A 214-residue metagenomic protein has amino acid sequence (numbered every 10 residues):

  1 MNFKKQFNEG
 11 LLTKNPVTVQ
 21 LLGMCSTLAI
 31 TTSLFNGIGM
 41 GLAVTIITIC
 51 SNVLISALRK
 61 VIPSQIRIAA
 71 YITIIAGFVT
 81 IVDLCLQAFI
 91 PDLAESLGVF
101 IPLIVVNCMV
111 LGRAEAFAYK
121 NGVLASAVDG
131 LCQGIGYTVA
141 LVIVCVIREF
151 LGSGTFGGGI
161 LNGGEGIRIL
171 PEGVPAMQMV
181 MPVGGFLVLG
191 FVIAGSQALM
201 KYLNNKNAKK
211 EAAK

Functional and structural regions predicted by a protein language model:
M1-N8, L161, K201-K214: Intrinsically disordered, low-complexity non-transmembrane regions of multi-pass membrane transporters
L11-I30, G41-T45: The first (N-terminal) embedded transmembrane alpha-helix
M24-L28, V44-I49, A76-D83, V105-M109 (+2 more regions): Hydrophobic core segments of alpha-helical transmembrane domains in multi-pass membrane transport and ion-translocation
L34-C50, A70, A94-V105: Structural signature of hydrophobic alpha-helical transmembrane segments
S51-S64, L111-N121: C-terminal ends of transmembrane helices
I62-I75, S96-P102, S126-D129: Cytoplasmic-side transmembrane-helix entry/capping segments in multi-pass membrane proteins
I81-S96: Transmembrane alpha-helix boundary signature
G157-V180: Short, membrane-exposed interhelical loops at transmembrane-helix boundaries
